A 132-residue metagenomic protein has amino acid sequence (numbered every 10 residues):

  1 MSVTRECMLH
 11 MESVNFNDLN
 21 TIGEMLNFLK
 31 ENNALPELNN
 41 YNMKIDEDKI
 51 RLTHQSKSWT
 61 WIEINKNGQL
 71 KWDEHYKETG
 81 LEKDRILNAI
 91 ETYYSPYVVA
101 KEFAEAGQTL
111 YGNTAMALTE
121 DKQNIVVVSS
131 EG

Functional and structural regions predicted by a protein language model:
M1-G132: Interaction-mediating elements
